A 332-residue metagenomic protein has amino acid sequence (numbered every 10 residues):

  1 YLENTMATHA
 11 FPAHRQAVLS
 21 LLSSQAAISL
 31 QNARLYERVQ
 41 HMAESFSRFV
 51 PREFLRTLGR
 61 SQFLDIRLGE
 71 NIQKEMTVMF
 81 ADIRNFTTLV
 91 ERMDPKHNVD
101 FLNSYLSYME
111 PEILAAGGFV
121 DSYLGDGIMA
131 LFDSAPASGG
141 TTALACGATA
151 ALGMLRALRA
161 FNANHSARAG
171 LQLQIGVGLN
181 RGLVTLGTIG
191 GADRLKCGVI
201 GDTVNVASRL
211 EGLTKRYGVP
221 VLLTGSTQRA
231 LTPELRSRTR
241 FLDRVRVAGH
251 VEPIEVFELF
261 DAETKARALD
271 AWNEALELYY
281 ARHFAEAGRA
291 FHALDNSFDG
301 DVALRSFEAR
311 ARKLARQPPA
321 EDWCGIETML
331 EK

Functional and structural regions predicted by a protein language model:
Y1-T5, S29, F80: Sensory-domain boundary capping and coupling elements
E3-L22, G139, C197: Regulatory loop-to-helix N-cap segments in sensory/regulatory domains that couple ligand/signal detection
F11, R67-I72, V78, V90 (+8 more regions): Replace "in large, NTP-powered and nucleic-acid-processing enzymes" with "in large, NTP-powered factors and other
L21-L22, A26-Q73: Regulatory cytosolic signal-relay segments
R67-T149, C197: Catalytic NTP-binding/metal-coordinating core of nucleotidyl cyclase/transferase enzymes
N103-G118, S134-V177, D202-K215, R236-S237: Alpha-helical scaffold within the catalytic cores of cyclic-nucleotide enzymes
V184, T214-E286, H292-A293, F298-W323: Cytosolic regulatory/linker segments at or just downstream of nucleotide-handling modules in signal-transduction
A320-K332: Intrinsically disordered, low-complexity, charge-biased linker/tail regions
